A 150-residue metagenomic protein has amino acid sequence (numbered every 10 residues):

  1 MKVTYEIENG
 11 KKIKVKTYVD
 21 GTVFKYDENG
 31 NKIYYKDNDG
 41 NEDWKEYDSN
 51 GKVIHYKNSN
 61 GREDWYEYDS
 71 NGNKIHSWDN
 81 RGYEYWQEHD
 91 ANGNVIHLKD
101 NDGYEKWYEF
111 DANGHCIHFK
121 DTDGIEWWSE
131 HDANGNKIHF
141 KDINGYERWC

Functional and structural regions predicted by a protein language model:
K14-C150: A detector of tandem-repeat and repeat-rich interaction/domain scaffolds
